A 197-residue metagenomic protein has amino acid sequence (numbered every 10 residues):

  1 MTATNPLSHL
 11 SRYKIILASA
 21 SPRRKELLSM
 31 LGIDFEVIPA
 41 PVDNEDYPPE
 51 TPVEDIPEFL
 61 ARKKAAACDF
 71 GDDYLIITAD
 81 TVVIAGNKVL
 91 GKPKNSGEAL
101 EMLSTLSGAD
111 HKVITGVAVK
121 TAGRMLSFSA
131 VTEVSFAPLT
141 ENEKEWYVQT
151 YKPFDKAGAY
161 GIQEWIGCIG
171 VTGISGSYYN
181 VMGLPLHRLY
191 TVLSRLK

Functional and structural regions predicted by a protein language model:
T2-R12, E50-K197: Anionic-ligand binding patches
A3-I33: N-terminal beta1-alpha1 ligand-phosphate binding loop
A20, A40, A122: Cofactor-binding loop segments of dinucleotide-utilizing enzymes, especially the Rossmann-like FAD- and NAD(P)+-binding
R24, N44-D46: Flexible, glycine-rich phosphate/dinucleotide-binding loops and adjacent beta-alpha linkers at cofactor/substrate
F35-E36, T81: Short, solvent-exposed secondary-structure junction/capping segments
E36-N44: A short beta-strand-loop structural module common to alpha/beta enzyme folds
